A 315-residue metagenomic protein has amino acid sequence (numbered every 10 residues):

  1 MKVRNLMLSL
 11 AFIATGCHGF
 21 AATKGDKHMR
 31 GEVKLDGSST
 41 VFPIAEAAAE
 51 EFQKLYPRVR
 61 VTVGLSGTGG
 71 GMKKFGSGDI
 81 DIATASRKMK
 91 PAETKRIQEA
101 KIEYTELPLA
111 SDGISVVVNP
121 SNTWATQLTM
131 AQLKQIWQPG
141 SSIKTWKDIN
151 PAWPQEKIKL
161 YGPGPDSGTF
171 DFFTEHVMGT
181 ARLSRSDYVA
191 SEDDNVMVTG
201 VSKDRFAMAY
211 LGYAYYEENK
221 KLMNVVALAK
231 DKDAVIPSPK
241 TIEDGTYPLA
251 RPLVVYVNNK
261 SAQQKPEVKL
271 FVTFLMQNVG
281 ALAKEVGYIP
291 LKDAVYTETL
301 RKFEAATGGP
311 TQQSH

Functional and structural regions predicted by a protein language model:
M1-M7: Bacterial N-terminal signal peptides that target proteins for export
L8-G16: Bacterial N-terminal signal peptides
C17-H315: Flexible loop/hinge segments at secondary-structure junctions
